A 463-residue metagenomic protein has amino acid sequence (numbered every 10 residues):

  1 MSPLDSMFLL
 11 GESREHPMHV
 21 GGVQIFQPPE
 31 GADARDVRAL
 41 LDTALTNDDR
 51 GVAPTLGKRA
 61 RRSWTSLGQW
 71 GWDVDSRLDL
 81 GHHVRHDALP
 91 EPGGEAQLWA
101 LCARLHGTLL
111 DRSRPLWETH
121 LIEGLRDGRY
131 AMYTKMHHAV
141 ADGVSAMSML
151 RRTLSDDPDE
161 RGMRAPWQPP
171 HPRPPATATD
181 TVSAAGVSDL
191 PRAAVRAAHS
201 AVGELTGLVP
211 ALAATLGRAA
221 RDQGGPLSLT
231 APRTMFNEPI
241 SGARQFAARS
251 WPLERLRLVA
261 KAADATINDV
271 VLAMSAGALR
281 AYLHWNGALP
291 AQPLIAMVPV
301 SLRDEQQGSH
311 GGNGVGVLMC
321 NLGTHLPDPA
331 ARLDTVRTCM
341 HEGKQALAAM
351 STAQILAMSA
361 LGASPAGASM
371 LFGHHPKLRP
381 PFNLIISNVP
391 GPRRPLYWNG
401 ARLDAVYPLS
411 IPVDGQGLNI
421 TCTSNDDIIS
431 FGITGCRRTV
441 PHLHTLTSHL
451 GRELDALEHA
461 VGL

Functional and structural regions predicted by a protein language model:
M1-L4, V23-R35, A39-Q416, I420-G451 (+1 more regions): Soluble acyl-CoA-dependent acyltransferase catalytic core bearing the H(X)4D motif
R14-V20, Q24: TRNA-binding/sensing appendages of the translation machinery
